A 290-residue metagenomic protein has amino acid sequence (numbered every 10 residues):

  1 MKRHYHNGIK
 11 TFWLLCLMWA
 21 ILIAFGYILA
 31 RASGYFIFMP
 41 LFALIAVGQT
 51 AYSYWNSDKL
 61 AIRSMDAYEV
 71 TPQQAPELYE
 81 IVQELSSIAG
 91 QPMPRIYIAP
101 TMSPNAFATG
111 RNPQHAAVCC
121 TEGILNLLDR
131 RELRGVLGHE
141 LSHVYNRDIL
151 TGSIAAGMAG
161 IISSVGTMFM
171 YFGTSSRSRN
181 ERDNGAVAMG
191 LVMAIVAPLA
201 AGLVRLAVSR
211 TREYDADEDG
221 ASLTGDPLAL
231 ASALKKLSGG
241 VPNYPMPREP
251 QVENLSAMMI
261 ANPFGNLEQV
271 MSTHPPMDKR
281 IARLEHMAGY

Functional and structural regions predicted by a protein language model:
M1-W19, A32, F38-P40, G48-V187 (+1 more regions): Polar-ligand-bearing catalytic/cofactor-coordination segments of membrane-embedded or membrane-tethered inner-membrane
A24-F36: Short, hydrophobic transmembrane alpha-helix segments
I37, A194-I195: Hydrophobic alpha-helical transmembrane segments of integral membrane proteins, especially lipid-exposed positions
I45: C-terminal functional segments of enzyme domains
